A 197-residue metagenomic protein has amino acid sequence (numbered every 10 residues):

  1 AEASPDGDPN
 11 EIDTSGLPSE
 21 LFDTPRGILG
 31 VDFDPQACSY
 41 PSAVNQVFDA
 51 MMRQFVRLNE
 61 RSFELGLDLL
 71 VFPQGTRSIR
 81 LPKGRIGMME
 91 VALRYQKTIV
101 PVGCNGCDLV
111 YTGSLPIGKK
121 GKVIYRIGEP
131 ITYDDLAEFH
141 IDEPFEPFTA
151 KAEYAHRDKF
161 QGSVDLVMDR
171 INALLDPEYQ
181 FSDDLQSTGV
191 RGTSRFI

Functional and structural regions predicted by a protein language model:
E2-I197: Non-catalytic C-terminal accessory region of glycerolipid acyltransferases and related lyso-lipid remodeling enzymes
